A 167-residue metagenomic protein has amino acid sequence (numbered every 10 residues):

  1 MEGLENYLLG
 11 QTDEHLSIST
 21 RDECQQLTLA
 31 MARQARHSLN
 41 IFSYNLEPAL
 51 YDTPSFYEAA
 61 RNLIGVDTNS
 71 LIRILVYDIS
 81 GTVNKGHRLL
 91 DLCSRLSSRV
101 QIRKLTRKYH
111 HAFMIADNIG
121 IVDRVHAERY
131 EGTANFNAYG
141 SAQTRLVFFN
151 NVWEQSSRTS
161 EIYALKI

Functional and structural regions predicted by a protein language model:
M1-N40, Y44-I167: PLD/PLD-like phosphodiesterase catalytic module centered on the HKD motif
